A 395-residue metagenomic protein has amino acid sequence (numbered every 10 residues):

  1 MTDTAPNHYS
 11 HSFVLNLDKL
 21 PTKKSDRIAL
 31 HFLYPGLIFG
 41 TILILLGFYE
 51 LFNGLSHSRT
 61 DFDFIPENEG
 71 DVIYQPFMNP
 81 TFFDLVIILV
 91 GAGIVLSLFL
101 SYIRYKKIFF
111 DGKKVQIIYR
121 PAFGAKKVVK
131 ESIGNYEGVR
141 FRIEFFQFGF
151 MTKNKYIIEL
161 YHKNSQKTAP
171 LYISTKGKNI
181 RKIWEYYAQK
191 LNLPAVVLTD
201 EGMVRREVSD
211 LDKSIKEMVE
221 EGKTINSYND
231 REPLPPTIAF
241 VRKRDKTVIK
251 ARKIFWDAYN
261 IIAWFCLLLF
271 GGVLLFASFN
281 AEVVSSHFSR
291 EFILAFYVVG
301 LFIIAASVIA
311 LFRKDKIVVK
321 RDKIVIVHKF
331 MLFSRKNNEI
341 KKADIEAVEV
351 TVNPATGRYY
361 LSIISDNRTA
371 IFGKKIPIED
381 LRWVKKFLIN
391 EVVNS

Functional and structural regions predicted by a protein language model:
M1-L30, D212-W256: Cytosolic juxtamembrane N-terminal segments of multi-pass membrane proteins
P6-Y9, F13, Y105-G112, G138-R142 (+3 more regions): Broad, structure-driven detector of short, well-ordered beta-strand segments within folded domains
D18-K107, R252-K316, K375, L381-S395: Alpha-helical transmembrane spans
T22-L30, I42, K106-F110, V115-I117 (+6 more regions): Short, structured motif recognition centered on aromatic/hydrophobic residues
D71-Y74, Q116-N179, G202-R206, G222 (+5 more regions): Non-transmembrane, membrane-adjacent beta-strand/coil modules in membrane-associated proteins and peripheral
H162, S174, N192, K216-P233 (+10 more regions): N-terminal basic, Ser/Thr-rich segments that initiate or prime the first beta/alpha elements at protein or domain
K182-E201, E379, W383-S395: Pleckstrin homology
L193, V197-R205, S209-D210, K216-M218: Long, terminal "pre-/pro-" and other extracytoplasmic accessory regions that lie outside the mature folded/catalytic
